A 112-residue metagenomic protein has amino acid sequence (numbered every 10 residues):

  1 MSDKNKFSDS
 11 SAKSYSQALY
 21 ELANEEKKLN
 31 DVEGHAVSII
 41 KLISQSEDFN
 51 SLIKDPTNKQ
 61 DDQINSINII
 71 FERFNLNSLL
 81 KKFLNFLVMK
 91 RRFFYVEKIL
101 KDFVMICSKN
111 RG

Functional and structural regions predicted by a protein language model:
M1-G112: Elongated, mostly alpha-helical coiled-coil "stalk/stator" tethers of large membrane protein machines
